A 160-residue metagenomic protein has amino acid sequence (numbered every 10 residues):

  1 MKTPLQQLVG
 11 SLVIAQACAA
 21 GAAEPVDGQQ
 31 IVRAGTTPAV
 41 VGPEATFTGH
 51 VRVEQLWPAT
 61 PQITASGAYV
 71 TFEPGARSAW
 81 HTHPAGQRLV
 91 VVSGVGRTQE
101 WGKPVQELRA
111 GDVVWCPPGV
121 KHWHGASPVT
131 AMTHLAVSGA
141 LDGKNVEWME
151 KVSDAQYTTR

Functional and structural regions predicted by a protein language model:
M1-V9: Bacterial N-terminal signal peptides that target proteins for export
L12-G21: Hydrophobic h-region of N-terminal signal peptides that target proteins for export in Gram-negative bacteria
G21-T64, V146-R160: A short, N-terminal "cap"/entry segment at the start of jelly-roll beta-barrel domains of the cupin/DSBH fold
R52-Q55, S66-H83: Conserved short histidine dyad/triad with adjacent acidic residue
T64, T82-H83, G102, A126-P128: Short glycine/proline-enriched turns and hinge-like loops at secondary-structure junctions
R77, T82-A110, V120: A short beta-strand-loop-beta hairpin characteristic of the jelly-roll/cupin
W80, L89-V90, W115, H134-A136: Structural recognition of the beta-strand scaffold that forms the well-ordered cores of secreted hydrolase catalytic
R97, P104-V105, R109-A110, P118-N145: Ligand-binding loop in jelly-roll beta-barrel domains
